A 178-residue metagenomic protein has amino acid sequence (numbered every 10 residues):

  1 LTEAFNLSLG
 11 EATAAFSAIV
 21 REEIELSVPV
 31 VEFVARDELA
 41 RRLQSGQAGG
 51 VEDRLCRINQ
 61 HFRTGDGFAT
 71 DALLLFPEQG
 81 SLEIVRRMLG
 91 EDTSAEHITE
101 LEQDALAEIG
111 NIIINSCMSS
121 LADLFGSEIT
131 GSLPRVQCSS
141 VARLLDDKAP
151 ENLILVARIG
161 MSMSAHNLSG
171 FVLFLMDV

Functional and structural regions predicted by a protein language model:
L1-V178: Composition-driven recognition of glycine/serine/threonine/acidic- and proline-rich low-complexity segments and repeats
